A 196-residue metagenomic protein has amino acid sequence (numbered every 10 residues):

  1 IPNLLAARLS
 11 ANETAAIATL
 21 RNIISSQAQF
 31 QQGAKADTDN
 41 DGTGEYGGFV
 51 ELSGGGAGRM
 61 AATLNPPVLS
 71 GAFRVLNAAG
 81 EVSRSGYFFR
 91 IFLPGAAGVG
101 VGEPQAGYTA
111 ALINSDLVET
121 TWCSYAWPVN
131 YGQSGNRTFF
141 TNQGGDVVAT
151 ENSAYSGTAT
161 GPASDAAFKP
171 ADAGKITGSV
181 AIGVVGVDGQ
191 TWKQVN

Functional and structural regions predicted by a protein language model:
I1-G33: Amphipathic alpha-helical segments typified by the pilin-like N-terminal helix that continues immediately C-terminal
N22-G144, E151-S153, A166, A171-G189 (+1 more regions): Extracellular/periplasmic head regions of type IV pilus-like filament subunits
Y155-A159: Active-site-surrounding "flap" and adjacent substrate/cofactor-binding loops of secreted or lumenal enzymes, prototyped
